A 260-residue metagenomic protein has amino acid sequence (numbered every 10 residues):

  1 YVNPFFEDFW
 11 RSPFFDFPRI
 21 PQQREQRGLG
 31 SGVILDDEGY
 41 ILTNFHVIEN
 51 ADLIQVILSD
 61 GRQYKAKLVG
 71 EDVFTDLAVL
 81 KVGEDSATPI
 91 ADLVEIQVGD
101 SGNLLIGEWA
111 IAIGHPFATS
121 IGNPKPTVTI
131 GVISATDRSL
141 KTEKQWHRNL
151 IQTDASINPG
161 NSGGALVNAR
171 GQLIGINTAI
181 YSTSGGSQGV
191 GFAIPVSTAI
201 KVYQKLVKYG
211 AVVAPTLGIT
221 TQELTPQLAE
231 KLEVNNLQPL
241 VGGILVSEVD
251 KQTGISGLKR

Functional and structural regions predicted by a protein language model:
Y1-T253: Serine-dependent protease modules
